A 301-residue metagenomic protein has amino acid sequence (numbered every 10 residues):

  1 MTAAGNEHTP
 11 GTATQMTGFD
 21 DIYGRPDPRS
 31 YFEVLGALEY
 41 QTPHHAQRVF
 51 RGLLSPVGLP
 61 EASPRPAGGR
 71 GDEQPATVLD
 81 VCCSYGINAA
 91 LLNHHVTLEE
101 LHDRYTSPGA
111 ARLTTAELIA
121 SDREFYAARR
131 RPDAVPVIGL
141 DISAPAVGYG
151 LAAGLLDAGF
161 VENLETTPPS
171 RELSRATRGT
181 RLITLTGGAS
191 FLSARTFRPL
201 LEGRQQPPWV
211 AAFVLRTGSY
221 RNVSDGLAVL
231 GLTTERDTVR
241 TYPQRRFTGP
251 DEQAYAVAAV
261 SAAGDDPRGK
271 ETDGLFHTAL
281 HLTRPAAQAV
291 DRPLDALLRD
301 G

Functional and structural regions predicted by a protein language model:
T2-E61, G71-T77, Y85-I87, H94-R104: Class I SAM-dependent methyltransferase Rossmann-like catalytic core, especially the SAM/SAH-binding loop
F19, R245-G301: SAM/dcSAM-binding transferase cores
G86-P168: Class I SAM-dependent methyltransferase SAM/SAH-binding core
S170-L182: A short acidic, Gly/Pro-enriched loop at the edge of an enzyme's catalytic core that lines a small-molecule cofactor
T177, A194-W209: A short glycine-rich, Lys/Arg-flanked "PGG" loop and its adjoining helix->strand segment in the class I
G179-F197: A short SAM/SAH-binding and catalytic strip from SAM-dependent methyltransferases
Q206-G218: Conserved beta-strand signature within the Rossmann-like core of class I S-adenosyl-L-methionine
L215-E235: Conserved class I S-adenosyl-L-methionine
